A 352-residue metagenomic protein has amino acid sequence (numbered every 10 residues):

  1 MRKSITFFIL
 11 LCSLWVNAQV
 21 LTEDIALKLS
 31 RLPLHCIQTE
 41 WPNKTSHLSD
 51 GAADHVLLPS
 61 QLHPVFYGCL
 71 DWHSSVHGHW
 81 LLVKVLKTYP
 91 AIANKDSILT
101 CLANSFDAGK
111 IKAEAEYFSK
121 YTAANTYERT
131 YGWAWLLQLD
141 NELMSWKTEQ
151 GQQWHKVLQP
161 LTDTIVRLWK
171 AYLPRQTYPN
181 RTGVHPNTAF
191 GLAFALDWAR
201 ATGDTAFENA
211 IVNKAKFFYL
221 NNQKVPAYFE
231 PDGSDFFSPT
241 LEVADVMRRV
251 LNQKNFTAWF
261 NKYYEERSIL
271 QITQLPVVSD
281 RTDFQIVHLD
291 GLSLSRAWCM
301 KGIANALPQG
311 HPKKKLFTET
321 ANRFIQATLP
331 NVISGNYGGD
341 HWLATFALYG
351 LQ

Functional and structural regions predicted by a protein language model:
M1-V20: Bacterial Sec-dependent N-terminal signal peptides
Q19-Y67, I111, N336: Low-complexity, Ser/Thr/Pro/Gly-enriched N-terminal "stalk/linker" regions
L21, H35, V76-I92, A134-Q150 (+4 more regions): Well-ordered alpha-helical scaffold segments within catalytic/enzyme domains
L21-T22, S60-V76, Y117-W133, R175-T188 (+3 more regions): Solvent-exposed loop and edge beta-strand segments that line ligand/cofactor-binding and catalytic clefts
K28-G51, N94-F106, Q150-T164, A199-K216 (+2 more regions): An acidic intrinsically disordered interaction segment
R31-L34, Q38, P42, P64-G68 (+7 more regions): HEAT/HEAT-like alpha-solenoid repeats
S60, V76, V83-T202: Extended ligand-binding groove/face enriched in aromatic
T202-A206, A210-W342: Long, repeat-rich segments with strong aromatic
